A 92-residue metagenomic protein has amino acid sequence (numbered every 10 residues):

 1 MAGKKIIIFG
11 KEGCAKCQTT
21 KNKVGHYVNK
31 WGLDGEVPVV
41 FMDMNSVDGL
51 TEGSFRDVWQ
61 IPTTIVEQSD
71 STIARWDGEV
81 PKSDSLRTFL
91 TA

Functional and structural regions predicted by a protein language model:
M1-L33: Local sequence-structure signature of Cys/Sec-based thiol-disulfide redox active-site neighborhoods
F9, L33-G49: Thiol-based oxidoreductase modules, predominantly thioredoxin-like and allied folds used for disulfide exchange
K21-V24, S54-R56, E79-V80: Short, glycine/charged-enriched secondary-structure capping and boundary segments
Y27, G49-E52: A generic local structural motif
M44-V47, P62, V80: Short beta->alpha connector loops
T51-F55, R87-L90: Short amphipathic alpha-helix with an adjacent loop that forms part of the alpha/beta core around
S54-I65: Structural micro-motif
V66-A92: Non-catalytic, surface beta->alpha helical segment in thiol-disulfide oxidoreductase systems
